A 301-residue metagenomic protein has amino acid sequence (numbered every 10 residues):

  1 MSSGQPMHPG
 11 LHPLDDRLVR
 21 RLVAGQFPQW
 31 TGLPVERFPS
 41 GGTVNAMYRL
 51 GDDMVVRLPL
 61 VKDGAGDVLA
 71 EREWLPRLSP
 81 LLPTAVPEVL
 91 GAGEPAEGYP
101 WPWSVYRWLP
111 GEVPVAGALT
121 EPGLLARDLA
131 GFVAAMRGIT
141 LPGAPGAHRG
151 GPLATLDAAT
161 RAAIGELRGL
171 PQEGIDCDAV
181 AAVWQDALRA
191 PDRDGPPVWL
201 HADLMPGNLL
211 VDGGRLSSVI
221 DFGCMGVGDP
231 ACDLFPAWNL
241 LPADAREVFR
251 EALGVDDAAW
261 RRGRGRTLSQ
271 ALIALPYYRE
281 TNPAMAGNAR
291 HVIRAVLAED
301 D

Functional and structural regions predicted by a protein language model:
M1-Q29: Juxta-kinase regulatory segment immediately upstream of eukaryotic protein kinase catalytic domains
P9, G32-A159, E166-I175, D192 (+1 more regions): ATP-binding pocket architecture of kinase catalytic cores
L14-D15, G25, I175-A179, Q185-R189: Short linear X-Pro dipeptides
R21, G25, Q172-E173, C224 (+1 more regions): A conserved long alpha-helix in the C-terminal portion of kinase-like catalytic domains
D63-A65, P197-L200, M205-G265: Active-site Asp-x-Gly
L82-A85, T120-P122, G195, D244 (+2 more regions): Membrane-helix interface segments
L125-D128, D176, P230, R264-T267 (+1 more regions): An acidic site on a long C-lobe helix of protein kinase domains
